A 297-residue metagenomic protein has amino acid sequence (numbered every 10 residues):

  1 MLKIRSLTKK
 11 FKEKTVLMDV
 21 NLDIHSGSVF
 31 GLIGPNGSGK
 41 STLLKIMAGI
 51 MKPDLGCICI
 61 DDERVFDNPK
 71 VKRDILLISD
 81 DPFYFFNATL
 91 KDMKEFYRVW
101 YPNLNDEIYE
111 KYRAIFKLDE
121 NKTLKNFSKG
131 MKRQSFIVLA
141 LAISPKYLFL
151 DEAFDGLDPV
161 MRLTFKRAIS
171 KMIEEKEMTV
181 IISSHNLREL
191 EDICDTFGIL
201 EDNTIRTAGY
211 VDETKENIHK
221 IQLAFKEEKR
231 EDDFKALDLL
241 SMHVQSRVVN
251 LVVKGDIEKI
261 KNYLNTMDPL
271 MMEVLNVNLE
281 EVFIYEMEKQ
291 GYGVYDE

Functional and structural regions predicted by a protein language model:
L2, L17-D19, K72: Conserved structural motif at the start of ABC-family nucleotide-binding domains
F30-P35: The feature captures the beta-strand-to-loop junction immediately N-terminal to the Walker
A48: Helix-to-loop junction immediately C-terminal to a conserved catalytic motif
G56-V71: Conserved ABC transporter NBD signature motif
S79-S135: ABC-family P-loop ATPase nucleotide-binding domains
L148-E152: Catalytic Walker B motif of ABC-type/P-loop ATPase nucleotide-binding domains
K166-G255: ABC transporter nucleotide-binding domain
V252-E297: C-terminal coupling/interaction segments
